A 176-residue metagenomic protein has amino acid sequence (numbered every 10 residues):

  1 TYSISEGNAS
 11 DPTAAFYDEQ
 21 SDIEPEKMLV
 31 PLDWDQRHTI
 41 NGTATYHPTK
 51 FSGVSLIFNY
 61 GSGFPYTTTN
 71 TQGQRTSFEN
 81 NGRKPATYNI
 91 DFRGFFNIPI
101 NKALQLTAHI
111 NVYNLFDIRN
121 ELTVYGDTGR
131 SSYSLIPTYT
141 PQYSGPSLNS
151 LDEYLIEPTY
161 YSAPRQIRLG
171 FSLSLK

Functional and structural regions predicted by a protein language model:
T1-T68: Gram-negative outer-membrane beta-barrel transporters
E6, F51, N59-T71, N97-K176: C-terminal beta-signal and adjacent terminal beta-strands/loops of Gram-negative outer-membrane beta-barrel proteins
P25-P31, S77-N81, Y154-P158: Extracellular loop and loop/strand-boundary signature of outer-membrane beta-barrel proteins
D35, H47, R83-P85, P99-N101 (+1 more regions): Surface-exposed coil/turn segments at beta-strand junctions on protein surfaces, enriched
Q36-I40, A86-I90, L104, A163-I167: Residues that define the transmembrane beta-barrel architecture of outer-membrane proteins
G42, F92-G94, L169-F171: Membrane-embedded beta-strands of outer-membrane beta-barrel proteins, especially the hydrophobic/small aromatic
I57, F64-R83, T87: A contiguous binding-surface segment within folded domains or other stable secondary-structure elements
F78-T107: Active-site-flanking ligand-binding surface segments in enzyme catalytic domains
